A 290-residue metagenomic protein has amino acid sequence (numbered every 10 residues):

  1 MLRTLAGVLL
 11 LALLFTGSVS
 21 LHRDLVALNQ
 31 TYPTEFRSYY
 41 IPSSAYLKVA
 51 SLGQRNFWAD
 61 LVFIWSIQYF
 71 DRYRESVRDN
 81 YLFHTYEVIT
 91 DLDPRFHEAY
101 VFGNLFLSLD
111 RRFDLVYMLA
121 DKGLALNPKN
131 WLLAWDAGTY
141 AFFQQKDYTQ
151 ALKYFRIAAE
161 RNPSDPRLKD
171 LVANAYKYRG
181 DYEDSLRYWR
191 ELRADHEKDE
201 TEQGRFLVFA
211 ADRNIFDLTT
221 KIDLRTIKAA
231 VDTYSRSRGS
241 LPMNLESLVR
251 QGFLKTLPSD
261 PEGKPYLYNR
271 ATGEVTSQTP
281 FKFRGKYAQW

Functional and structural regions predicted by a protein language model:
M1-H97, A288: N-terminal alpha-helical interaction modules that lie
Q68, R72, I89, L105-F106 (+3 more regions): Residue-level signature for tetratricopeptide repeat
E75, D79, F113, D147-Y148 (+1 more regions): TPR-repeat structural position
T85, L119, Y154, R187-W189: Alpha-helical solenoid repeat scaffolds, predominantly canonical TPR units
E98-P163, K169-Y178, A194-E197: Alpha-helical adaptor scaffolds
A99, L133-A134, P166-K169, D184 (+2 more regions): TPR alpha-solenoid repeat register
L109, K122, R187, T201-W290: Low-complexity, acidic interaction segments enriched in glycine
